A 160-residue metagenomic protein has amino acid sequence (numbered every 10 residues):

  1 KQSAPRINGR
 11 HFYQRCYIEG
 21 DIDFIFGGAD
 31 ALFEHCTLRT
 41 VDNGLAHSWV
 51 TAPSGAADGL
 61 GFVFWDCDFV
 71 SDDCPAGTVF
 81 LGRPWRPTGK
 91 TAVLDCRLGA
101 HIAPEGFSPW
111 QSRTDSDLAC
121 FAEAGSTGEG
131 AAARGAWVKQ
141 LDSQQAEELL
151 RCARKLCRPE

Functional and structural regions predicted by a protein language model:
K1-E160: Sequence-level preference for short, compositionally simple segments enriched in small aliphatic or small polar residues
